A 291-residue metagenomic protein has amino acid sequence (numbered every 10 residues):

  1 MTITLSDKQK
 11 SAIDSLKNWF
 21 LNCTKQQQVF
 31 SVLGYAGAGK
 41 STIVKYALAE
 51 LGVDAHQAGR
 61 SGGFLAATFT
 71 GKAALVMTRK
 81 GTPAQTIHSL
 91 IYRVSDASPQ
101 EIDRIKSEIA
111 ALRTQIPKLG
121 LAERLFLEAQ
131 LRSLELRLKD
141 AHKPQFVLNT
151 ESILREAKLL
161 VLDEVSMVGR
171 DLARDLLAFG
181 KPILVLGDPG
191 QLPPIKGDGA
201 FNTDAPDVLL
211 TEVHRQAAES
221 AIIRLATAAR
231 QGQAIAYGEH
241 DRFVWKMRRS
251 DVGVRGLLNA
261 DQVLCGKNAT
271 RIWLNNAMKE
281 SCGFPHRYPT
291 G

Functional and structural regions predicted by a protein language model:
M1-L5: Charged, amphipathic alpha-helical linker segments immediately N-terminal to NTP-binding catalytic cores
S6-D7, S11-N18, L33-A38, V53-L172 (+4 more regions): Conserved P-loop NTPase motor core of helicases/translocases
S15-F20, T24-F30, A38-K40, G52 (+4 more regions): Conserved helicase motor core of P-loop NTPases
I43, A47: Hydrophobic positions on the alpha1 helix immediately C-terminal to the Walker A/P-loop
A110, T290-G291: Short, charged/polar low-complexity linear motifs in solvent-exposed/disordered segments
